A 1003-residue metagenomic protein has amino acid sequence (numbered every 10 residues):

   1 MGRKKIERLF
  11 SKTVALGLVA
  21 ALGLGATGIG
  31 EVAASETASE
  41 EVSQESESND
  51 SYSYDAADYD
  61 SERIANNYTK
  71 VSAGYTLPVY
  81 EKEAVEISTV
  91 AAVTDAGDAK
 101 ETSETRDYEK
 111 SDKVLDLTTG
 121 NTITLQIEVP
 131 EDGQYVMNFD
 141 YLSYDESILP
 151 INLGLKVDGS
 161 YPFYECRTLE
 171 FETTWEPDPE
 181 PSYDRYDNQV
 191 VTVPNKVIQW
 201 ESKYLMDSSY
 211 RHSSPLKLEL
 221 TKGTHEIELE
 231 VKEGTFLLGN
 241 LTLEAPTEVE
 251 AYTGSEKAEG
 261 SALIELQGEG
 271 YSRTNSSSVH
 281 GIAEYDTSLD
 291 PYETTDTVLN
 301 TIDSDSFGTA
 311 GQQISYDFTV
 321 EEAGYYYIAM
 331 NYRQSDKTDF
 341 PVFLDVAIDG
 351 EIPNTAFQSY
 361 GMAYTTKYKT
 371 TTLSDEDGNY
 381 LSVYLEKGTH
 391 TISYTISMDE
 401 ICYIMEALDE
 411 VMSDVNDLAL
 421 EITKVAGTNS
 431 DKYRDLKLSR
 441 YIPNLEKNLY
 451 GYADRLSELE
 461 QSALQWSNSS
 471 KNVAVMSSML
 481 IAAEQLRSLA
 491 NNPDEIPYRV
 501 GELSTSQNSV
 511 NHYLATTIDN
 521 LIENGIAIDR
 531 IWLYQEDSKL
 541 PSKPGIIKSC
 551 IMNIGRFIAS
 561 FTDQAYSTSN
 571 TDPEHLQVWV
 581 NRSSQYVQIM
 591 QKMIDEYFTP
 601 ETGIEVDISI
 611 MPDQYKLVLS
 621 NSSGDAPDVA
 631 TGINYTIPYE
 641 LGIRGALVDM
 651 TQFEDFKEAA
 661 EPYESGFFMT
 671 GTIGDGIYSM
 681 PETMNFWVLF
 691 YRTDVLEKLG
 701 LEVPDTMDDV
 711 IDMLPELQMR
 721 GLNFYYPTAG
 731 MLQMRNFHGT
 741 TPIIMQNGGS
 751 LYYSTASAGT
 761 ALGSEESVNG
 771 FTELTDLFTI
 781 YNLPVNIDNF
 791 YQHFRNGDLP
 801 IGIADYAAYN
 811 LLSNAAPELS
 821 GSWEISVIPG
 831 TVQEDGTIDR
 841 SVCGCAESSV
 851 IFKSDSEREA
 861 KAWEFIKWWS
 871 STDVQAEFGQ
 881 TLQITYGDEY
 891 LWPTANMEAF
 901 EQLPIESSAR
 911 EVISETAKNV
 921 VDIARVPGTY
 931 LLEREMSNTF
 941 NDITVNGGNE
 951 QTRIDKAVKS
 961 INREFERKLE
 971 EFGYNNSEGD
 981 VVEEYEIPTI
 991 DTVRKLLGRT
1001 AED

Functional and structural regions predicted by a protein language model:
T13, E40-W532: Extracytoplasmic
S39-S46, G324, A407-I637, T952 (+1 more regions): Conserved N-terminal structural module of periplasmic/extracytoplasmic solute-binding proteins
E131, E322, A816-Y890, K918-D922: Extracytoplasmic/periplasmic substrate-recognition and gating elements
N553-D572, Y635-V688, I711, G739 (+2 more regions): Hinge/lid segment of periplasmic solute-binding proteins
E596-Y663, T670, D694-E702, G797-I801 (+1 more regions): Extracytoplasmic "Venus flytrap"/periplasmic binding protein-like
I673-E682, W687, D709-T760, E766-S767 (+2 more regions): Extracytoplasmic/periplasmic solute-binding protein
A756-I787, I828: Glycine-centered hinge/linker elements that transmit conformational signals in sensory and ligand-binding systems
I828-G830, Q880-T944, Y974-E1002: Long, aromatic- and glycine/proline-rich binding clefts that accommodate carbohydrate-like moieties
